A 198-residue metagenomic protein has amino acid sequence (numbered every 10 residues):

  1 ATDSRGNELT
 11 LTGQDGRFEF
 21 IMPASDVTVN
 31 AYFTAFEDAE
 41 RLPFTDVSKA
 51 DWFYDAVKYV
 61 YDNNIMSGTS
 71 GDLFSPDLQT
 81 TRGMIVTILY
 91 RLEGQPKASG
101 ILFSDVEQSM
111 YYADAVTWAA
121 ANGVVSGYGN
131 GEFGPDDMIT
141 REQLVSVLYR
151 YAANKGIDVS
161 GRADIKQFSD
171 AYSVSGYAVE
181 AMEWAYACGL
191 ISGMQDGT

Functional and structural regions predicted by a protein language model:
A1, A31, V57-V60, A119: Extracellular/surface recognition and adhesion modules
A1-F20: Surface-exposed interfaces of beta-sheet-rich extracellular modules
L9-L11, T34-Y54, D62-N63, S67-A115 (+3 more regions): Feature responds to low-complexity, polar/acidic, surface-exposed segments characteristic of secreted/exported proteins
I21-F36: C-terminal beta-strand-rich structural cap/linker in extracellular carbohydrate-active enzymes
